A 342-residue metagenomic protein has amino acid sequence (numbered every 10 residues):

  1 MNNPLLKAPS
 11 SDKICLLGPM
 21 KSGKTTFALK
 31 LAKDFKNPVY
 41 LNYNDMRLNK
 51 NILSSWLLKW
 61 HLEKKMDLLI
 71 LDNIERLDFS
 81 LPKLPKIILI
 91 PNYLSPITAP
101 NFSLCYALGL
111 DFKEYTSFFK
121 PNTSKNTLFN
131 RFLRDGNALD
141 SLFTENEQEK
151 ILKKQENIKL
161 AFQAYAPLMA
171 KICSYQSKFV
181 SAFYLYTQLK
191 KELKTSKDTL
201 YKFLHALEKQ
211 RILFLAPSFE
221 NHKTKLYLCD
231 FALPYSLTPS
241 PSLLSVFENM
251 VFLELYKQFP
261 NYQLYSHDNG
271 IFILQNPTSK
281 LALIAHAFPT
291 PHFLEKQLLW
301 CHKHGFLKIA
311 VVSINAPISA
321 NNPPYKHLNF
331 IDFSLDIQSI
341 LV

Functional and structural regions predicted by a protein language model:
M1-S10: N-terminal pre-Walker A segment at the start of P-loop NTPase domains
K13-L17: Short hydrophobic/aromatic beta-strand immediately N-terminal to the Walker A/P-loop
G18-T26, T224-V342: A cross-kingdom feature that marks ATP-driven nucleic-acid transaction machinery
F27, L31: Hydrophobic positions on the alpha1 helix immediately C-terminal to the Walker A/P-loop
F35-R47: Conserved catalytic segments around the Walker B and adjacent sensor/switch elements of P-loop NTPase domains
K50-I90: Conserved nucleotide-sensing/catalytic segment adjacent to the nucleotide-binding pocket in NTP-handling enzymes
P85, I90-K178: Interdomain motor-coupling "hinge/lid" segment immediately C-terminal to the ATP-binding subdomain of NTP-driven enzymes
L152-N276: Accessory nucleic acid-recognition modules appended to NTPase machines
